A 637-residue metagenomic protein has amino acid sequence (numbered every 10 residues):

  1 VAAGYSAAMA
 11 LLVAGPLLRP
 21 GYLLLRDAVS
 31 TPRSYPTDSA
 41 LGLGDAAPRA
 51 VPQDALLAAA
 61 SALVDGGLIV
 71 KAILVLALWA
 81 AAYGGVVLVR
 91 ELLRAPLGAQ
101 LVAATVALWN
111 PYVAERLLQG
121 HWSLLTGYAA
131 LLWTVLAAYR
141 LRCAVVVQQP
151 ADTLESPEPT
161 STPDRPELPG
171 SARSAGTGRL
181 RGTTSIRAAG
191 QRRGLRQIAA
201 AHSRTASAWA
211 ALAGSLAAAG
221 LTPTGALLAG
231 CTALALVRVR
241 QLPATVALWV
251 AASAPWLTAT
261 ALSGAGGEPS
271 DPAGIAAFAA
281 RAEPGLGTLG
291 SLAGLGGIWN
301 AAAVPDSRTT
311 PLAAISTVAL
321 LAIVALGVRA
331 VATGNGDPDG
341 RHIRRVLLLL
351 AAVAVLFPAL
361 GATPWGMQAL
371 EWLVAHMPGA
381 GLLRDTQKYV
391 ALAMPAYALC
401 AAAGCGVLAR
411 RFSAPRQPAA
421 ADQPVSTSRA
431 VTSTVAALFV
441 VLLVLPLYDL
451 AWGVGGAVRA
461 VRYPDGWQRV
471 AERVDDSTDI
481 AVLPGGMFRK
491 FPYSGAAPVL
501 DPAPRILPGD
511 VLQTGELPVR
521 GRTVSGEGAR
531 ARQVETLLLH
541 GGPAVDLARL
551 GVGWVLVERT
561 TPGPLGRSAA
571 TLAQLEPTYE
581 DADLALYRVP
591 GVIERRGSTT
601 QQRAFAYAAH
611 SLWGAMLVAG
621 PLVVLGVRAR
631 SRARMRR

Functional and structural regions predicted by a protein language model:
A2-S6, S270, V440-R637: Extracytoplasmic
Y5-A82, T105, W109-Y128: Membrane-interface coil-to-helix junctions
Y5-L43, T245-L292, I480-L500: Aromatic-rich transmembrane-lumenal/periplasmic boundary elements in polytopic membrane proteins
W79-L92, G98-V147, E155, A199-R238 (+3 more regions): Membrane-embedded helix bundles of polyisoprenyl
V113-L125, D306-P311, P338-R341, R345-L348 (+4 more regions): Membrane-helix boundary/interfacial segments in multi-pass membrane proteins
S185-R187, V250, C405-Y448, A609-M616: Signature aromatic-anchored transmembrane alpha helix within multi-pass, membrane-resident enzymes that catalyze glycan
V246-V331, A585, P590-Q601: Periplasmic/ER-lumenal interhelical loops and adjacent helix-loop junctions in multi-pass membrane proteins
G297-N300, T310-V355, L617-S631: Hydrophobic, aromatic-rich transmembrane alpha-helices and their immediate juxtamembrane boundary segments
